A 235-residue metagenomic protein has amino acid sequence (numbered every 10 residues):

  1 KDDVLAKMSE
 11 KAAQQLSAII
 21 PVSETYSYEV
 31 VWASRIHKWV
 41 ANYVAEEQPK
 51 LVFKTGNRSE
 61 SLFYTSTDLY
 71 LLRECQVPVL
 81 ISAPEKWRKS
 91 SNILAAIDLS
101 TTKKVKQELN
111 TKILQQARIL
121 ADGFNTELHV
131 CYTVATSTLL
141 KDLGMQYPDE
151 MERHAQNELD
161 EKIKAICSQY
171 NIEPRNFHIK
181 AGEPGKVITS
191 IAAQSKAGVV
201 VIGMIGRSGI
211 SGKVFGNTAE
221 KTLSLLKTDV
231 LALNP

Functional and structural regions predicted by a protein language model:
K1-A6, N92-G144, R153, Q169-I172 (+2 more regions): Small/aliphatic-rich secondary-structure junction motif
D2-S17, L114, R153-K164: Short, surface-exposed alpha-helical segments at coil->helix boundaries
D3, A18-V52, S168-V200, S208-G209: Structural beta-alpha unit
F53-G56, P78-P84, L231-N234: Short beta-strand elements of ligand-binding domains
F53-R73, I202-L225: Glycine-rich, Arg-bearing micro-motifs that act as flexible, cationic patches
D68-W87: Short, structured interface segments
Y70, A96-L99, Q146-D149, A219: Short, hinge-like loop/turn segments at secondary-structure boundaries
